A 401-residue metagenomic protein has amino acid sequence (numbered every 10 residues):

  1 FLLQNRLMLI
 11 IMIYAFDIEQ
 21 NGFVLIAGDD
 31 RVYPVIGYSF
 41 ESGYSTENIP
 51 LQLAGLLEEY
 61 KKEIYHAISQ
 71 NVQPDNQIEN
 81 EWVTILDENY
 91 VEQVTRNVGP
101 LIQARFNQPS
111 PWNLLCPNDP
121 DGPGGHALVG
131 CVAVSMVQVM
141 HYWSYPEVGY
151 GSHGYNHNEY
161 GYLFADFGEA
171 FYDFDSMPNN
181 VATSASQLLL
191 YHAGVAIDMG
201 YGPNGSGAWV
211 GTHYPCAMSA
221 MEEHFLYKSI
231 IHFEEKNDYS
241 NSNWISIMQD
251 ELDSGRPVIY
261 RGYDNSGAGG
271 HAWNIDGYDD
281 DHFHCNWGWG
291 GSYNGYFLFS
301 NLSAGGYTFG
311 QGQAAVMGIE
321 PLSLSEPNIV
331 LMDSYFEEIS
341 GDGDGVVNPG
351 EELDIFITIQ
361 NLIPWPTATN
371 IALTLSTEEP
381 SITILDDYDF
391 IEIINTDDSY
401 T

Functional and structural regions predicted by a protein language model:
F1-G22, S219, E223-H282: Active-site-adjacent substructure of cysteine-protease-like catalytic cores
A27-G28, Y33-G43, D281-F299: Catalytic Cys-His active-site segments of thiol-dependent hydrolases/isopeptidases
V35, S39-V210: Active-site-adjacent structural segments surrounding the nucleophilic cysteine of cysteine proteases and isopeptidases
K62, Q70, N76-N89, L226 (+1 more regions): A recurrent domain-boundary module in secreted/ectodomain proteins
G341-E351: Short, solvent-exposed loop/linker segments at the N-terminal edge of repeated beta-sheet extracellular domains
P349-F356, Y400-T401: Short, solvent-exposed loop/turn segments enriched in Ser/Thr/Gly
F356-D389: Short acidic, flexible loop segments centered on an aromatic residue
T383-T401: Intrinsically disordered, low-complexity Pro/Gly/Ser/Thr-rich segments with frequent PxxP/GP/PP motifs and embedded
